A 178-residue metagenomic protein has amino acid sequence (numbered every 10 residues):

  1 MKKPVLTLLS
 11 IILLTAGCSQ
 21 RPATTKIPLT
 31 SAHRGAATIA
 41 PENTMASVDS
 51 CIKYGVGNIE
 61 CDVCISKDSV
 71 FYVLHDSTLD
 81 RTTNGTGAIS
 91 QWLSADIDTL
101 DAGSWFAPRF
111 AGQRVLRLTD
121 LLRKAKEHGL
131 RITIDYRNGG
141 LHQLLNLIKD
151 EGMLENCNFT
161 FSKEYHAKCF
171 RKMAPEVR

Functional and structural regions predicted by a protein language model:
M1-K26: Bacterial Sec-dependent N-terminal signal peptides
G17-R178: Phosphate-group recognition and catalysis centered on beta-loop-alpha active-site segments
